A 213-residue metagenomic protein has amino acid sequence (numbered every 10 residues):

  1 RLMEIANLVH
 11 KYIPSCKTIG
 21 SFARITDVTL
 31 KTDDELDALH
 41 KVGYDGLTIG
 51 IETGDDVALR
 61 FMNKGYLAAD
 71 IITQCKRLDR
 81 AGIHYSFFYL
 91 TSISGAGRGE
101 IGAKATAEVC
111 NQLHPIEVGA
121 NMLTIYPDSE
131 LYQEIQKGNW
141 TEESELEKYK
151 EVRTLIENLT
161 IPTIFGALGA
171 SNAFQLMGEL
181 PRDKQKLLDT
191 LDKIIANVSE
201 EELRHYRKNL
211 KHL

Functional and structural regions predicted by a protein language model:
R1, Y12-L30, Y44-I71, I116-N121 (+1 more regions): Core AdoMet radical
R1-A6, T29-L39: Distinct, well-ordered alpha-helical segments
L2-I19, A68-F87, C110-L113, E142-I161: Alpha-helix-loop-beta-strand connector modules within alpha/beta enzyme cores
S21, F87-Y89, A167: Structural beta-sheet core signal
T26, G54-A58, L78-G102, N121-P127 (+1 more regions): Conserved strand-turn element in the central/C-terminal portion of the radical SAM core barrel that lines
L30-L36, G95-Q112: Catalytic cores of alpha/beta
H40-G46, A81-I83, H114-I116: Glycine-enriched alpha-helix->loop->beta-strand junction motifs that scaffold or abut catalytic
E108-L213: Auxiliary Fe-S-binding modules of radical SAM enzymes
